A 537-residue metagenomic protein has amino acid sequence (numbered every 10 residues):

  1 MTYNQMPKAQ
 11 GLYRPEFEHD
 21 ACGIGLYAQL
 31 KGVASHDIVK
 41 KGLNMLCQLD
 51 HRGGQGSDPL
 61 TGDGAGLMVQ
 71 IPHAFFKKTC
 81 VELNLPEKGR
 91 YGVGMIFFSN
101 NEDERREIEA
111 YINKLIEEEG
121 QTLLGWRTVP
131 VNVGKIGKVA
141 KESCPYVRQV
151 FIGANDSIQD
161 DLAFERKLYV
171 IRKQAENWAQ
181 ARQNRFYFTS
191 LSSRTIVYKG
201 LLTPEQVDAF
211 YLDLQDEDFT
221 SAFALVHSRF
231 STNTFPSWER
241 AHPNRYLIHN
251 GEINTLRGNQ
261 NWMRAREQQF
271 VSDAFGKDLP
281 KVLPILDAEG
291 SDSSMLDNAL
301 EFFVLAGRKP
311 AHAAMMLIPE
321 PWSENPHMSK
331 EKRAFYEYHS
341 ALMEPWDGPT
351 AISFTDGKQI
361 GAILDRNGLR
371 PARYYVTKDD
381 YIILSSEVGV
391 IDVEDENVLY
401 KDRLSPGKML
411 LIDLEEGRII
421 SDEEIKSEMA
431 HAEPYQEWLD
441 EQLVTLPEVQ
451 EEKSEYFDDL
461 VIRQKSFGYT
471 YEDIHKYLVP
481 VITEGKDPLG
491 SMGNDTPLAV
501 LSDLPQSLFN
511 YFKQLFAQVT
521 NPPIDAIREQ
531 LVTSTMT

Functional and structural regions predicted by a protein language model:
M1-M536: Conserved short alpha-helical segments that host acidic/polar catalytic motifs at enzyme active sites
